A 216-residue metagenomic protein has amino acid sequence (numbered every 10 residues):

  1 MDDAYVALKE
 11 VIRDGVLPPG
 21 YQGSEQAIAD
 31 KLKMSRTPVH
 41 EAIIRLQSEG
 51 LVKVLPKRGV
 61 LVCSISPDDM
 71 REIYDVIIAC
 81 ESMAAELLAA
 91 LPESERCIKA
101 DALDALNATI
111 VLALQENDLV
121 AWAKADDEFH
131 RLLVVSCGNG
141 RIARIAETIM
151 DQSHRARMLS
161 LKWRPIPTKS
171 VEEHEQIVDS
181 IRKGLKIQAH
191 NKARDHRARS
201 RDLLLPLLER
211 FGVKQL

Functional and structural regions predicted by a protein language model:
M1-A90, R201-L216: Short linear motifs at protein or domain termini
I73, K99-L103, W122, D126 (+5 more regions): Hydrophobic packing residues in well-ordered alpha-helices of helical domains and bundles
I73-P92, D127-R164, L203-L204: Hydrophobic, amphipathic alpha-helical faces that serve as interaction scaffolds
I78, D101-D104, A108, D127 (+3 more regions): Generic structural signal for well-ordered, non-transmembrane alpha-helical segments in soluble/cytosolic regions
E81-L112: Amphipathic alpha-helical dimerization/coiled-coil segments that flank or bridge DNA-binding/regulatory modules
D104-V111, D151, M158-L216: C-terminal all-alpha effector/ligand-binding and dimerization domain of prokaryotic HTH-type transcriptional repressors
A113-V135: Exposed, interaction-prone assembly regions rather than primary DNA-binding/catalytic cores
N117, N139-G140, G184-L185: Short loop-to-helix capping motifs
